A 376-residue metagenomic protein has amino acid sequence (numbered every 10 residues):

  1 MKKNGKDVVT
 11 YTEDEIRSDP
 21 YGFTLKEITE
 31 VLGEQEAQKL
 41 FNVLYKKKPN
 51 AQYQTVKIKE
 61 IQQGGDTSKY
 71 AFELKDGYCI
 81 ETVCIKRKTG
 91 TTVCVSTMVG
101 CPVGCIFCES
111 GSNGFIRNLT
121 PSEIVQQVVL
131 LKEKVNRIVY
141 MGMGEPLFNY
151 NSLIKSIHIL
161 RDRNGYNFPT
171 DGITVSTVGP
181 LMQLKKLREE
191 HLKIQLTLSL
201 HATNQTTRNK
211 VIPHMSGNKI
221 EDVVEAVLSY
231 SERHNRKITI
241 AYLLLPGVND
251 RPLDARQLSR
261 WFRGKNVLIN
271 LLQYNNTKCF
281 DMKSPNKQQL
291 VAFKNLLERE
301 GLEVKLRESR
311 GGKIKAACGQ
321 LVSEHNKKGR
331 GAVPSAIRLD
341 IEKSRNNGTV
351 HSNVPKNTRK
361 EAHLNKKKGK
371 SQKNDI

Functional and structural regions predicted by a protein language model:
M1-G77, S231-R236, L244-I376: Auxiliary Fe-S-binding modules of radical SAM enzymes
I61-Q63, S96-T97, S110, S176 (+1 more regions): Short linear Ser/Thr-Pro motifs
K69, T92-C94, T174: Short aromatic/hydrophobic contact patches that present stacked aromatics for nucleic-acid/ligand binding
K75, I85-R87, G165: Short polar/acidic secondary-structure junctions
I80-C84: A short loop-to-beta-strand scaffold at the N-terminal edge of the catalytic core in hydrolase folds
K86-S122, L130: Canonical Radical SAM [4Fe-4S] cluster-binding loop centered on the CxxxCxxC motif and its immediate flanking residues
V125: Metal- or metallocofactor-binding catalytic centers and their adjacent structured scaffolds across diverse enzyme
E133-R137, G142-E300, K305-R307: Conserved AdoMet/S-adenosylmethionine-binding subsite of the radical SAM
